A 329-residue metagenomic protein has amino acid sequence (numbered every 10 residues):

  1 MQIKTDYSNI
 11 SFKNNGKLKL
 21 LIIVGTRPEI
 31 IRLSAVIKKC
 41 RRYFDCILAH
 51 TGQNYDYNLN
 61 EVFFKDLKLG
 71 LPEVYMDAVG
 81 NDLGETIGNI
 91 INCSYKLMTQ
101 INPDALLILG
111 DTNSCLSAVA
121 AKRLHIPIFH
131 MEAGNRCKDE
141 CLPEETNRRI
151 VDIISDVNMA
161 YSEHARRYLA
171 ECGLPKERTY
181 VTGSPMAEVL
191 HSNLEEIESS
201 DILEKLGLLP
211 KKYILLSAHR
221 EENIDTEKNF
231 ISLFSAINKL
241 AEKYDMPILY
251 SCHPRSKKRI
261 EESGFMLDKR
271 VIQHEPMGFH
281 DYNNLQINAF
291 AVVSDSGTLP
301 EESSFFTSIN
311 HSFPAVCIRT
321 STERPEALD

Functional and structural regions predicted by a protein language model:
Q2-N9, Q53-N58, D77, I154-K228: A nucleotide-sugar donor-handling region in carbohydrate enzymes
Q2-Q53: N-terminal subdomain of nucleotide-sugar transferases
N15-G16, L97-D104, L208-L209, N288: Glycine-rich phosphate-binding loop signature in dinucleotide/nucleotide-binding domains
K19-V24, E29-V36, Y43, F63 (+1 more regions): Active-site and donor-binding regions of nucleotide-sugar-utilizing enzymes
I22, L48-H50, I108, H130 (+4 more regions): Structural beta-sheet core signal
Q53, E61, I197-N288: Donor-nucleotide binding loops and adjacent catalytic segments primarily of GT-B fold Leloir glycosyltransferases
N54-G70: N-terminal beta-loop-helix "entrance" segment that forms/cooperates in small-molecule cofactor or anionic ligand
I108-L109, C115-A118, H130-M131, N158 (+1 more regions): A donor-sugar binding/catalytic signature common to diverse glycosyltransferases and related nucleotide-sugar
